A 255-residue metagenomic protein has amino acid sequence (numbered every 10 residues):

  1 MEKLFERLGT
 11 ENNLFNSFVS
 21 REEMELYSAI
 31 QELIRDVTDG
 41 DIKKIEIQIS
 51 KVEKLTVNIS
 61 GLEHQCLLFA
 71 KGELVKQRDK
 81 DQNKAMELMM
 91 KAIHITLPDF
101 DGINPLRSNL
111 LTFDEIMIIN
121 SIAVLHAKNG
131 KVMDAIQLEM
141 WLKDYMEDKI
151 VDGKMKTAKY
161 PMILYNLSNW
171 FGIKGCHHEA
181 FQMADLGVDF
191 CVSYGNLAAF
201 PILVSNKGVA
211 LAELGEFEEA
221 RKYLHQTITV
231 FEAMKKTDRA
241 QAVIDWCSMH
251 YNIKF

Functional and structural regions predicted by a protein language model:
M1-L14, K254-F255: DNA major-groove recognition helix of helix-turn-helix/homeodomain DNA-binding modules
L8, D39, R78-D79, N129 (+6 more regions): Structural motif corresponding to the intra-repeat A-B loop/turn of tetratricopeptide repeats
L8-L26: Short C-terminal boundary/hinge segments that cap the last helix of small helical domains
E25, E63, R107-M117, D152-K159 (+4 more regions): Structural signature of alpha-solenoid helical repeat junctions
Q31-E32, E63-K71, D114-S121, K159 (+5 more regions): "A position-specific structural signal for the A-helix of alpha-solenoid helical repeats
I49-V57, M90-G102, M140-V151, D185-N196 (+1 more regions): Amphipathic alpha-helical segments of tetratricopeptide repeats
